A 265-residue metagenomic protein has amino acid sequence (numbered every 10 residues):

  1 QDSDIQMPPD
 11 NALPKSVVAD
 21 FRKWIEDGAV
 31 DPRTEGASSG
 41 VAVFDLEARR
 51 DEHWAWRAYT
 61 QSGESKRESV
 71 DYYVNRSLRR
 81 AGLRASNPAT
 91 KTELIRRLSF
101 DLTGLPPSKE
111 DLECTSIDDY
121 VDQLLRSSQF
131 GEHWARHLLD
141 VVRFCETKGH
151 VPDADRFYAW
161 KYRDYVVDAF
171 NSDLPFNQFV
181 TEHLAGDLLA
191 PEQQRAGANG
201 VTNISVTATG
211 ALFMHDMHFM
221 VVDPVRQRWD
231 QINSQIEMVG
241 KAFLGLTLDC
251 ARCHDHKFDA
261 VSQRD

Functional and structural regions predicted by a protein language model:
Q1-D187, H256: Aromatic- and Gly/Pro-enriched helix-to-coil junctions and flexible linker segments
Q1-S16, L189, G197-D265: Sequence context surrounding c-type heme c attachment/ligation sites in exported
E192: Cationic, low-complexity basic patches in intrinsically disordered or flexible, solvent-exposed regions
